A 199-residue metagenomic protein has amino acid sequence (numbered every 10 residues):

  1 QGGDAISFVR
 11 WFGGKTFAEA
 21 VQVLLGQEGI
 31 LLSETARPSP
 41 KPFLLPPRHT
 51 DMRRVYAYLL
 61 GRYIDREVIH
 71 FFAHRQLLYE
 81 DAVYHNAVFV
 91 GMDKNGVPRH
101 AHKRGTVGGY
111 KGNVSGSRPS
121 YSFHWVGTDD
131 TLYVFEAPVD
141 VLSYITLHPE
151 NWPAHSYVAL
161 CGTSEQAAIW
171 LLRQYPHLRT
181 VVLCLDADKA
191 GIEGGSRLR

Functional and structural regions predicted by a protein language model:
Q1-G61: Non-catalytic accessory segments of DNA primases and related replication-initiation nucleases
F8, S143-Y144, E193-R197: Phosphate- and divalent-cation-binding pockets in alpha/beta enzyme and binding domains that engage nucleotide-derived
G61-V68, M92-V97: Secondary-structure boundary elements
D65-A82: Short, basic/aromatic recognition patches
Y79-Q174: Phosphate-handling DNA/RNA-contact segment within nucleic-acid enzymes
V134, L178-A190: Acidic beta-strand-to-loop metal/phosphate-binding motif
G162-Q166, L185-G195: Acidic, metal-coordinating catalytic cores used for nucleic-acid/nucleotide bond scission and strand-transfer chemistry
L171-Q174, E193-R199: Short, aromatic/basic amphipathic alpha-helical patches
